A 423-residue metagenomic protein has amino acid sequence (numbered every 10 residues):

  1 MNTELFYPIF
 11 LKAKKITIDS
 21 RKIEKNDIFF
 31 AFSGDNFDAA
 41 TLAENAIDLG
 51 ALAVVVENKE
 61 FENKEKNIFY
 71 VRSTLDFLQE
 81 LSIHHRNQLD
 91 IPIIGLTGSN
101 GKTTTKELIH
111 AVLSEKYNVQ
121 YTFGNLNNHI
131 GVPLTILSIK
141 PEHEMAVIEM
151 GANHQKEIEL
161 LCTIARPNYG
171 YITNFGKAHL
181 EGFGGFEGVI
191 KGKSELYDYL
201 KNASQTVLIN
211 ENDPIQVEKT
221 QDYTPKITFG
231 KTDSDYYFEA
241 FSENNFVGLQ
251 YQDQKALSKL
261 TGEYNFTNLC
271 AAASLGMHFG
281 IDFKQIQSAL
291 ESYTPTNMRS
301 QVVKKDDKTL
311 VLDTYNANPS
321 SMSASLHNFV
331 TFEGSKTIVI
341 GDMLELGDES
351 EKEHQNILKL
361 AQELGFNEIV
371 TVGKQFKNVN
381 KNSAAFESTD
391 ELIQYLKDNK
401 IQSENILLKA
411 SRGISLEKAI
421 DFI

Functional and structural regions predicted by a protein language model:
M1-E80, H84, V330-G334, K352 (+2 more regions): N-terminal leader/targeting and accessory segments in enzymes
S20-A31, V119-Q120, I130, L134-M145 (+2 more regions): Mobile, glycine- and charge-enriched loop segments and immediately flanking short secondary-structure elements within
D27, A46, L81, L96 (+12 more regions): Residue-level signal for inorganic ion chemistry
V56-E65, Y171-T309, G334, L358-Q362 (+4 more regions): Acidic, Mg2+-coordinating active-site environments of NTP-dependent enzymes
D76-V207, E211, I215-Y223, Q394-Y395 (+1 more regions): Phosphate-binding loop of NTP-binding sites
L96, N297-R299, G413-K418: ATP-dependent carboxylate/acyl-activation modules
M298, T314-A324: Glycine-rich phosphate/pyrophosphate-binding beta-alpha loops
